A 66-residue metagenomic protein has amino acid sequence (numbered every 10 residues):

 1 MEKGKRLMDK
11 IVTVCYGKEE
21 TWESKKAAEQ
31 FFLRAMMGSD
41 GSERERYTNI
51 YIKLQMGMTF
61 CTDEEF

Functional and structural regions predicted by a protein language model:
E2-G38: N-terminal acidic leader/helix
E29-F66: Short, charge-rich amphipathic interface segments used for partner binding and complex assembly
